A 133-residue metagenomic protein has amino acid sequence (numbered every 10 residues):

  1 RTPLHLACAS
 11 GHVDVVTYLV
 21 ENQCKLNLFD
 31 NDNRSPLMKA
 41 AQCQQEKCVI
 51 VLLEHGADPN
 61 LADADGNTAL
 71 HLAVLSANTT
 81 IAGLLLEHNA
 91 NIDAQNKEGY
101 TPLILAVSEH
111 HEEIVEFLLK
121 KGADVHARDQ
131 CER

Functional and structural regions predicted by a protein language model:
N31-D32, A64-D65, K97-E98, Q130-C131: Ankyrin repeat start-site detector
